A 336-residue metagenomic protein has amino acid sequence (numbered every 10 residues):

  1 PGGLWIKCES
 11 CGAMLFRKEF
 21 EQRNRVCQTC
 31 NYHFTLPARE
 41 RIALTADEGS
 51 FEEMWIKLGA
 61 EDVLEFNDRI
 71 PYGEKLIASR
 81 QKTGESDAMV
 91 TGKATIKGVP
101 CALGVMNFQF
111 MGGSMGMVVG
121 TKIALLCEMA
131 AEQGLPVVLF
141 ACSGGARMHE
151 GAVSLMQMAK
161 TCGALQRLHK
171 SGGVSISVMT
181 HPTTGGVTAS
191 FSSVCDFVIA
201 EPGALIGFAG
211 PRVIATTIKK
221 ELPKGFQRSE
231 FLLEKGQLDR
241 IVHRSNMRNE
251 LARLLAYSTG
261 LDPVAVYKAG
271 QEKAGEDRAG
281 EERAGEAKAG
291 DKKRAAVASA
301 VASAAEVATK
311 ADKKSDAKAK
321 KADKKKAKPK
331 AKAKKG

Functional and structural regions predicted by a protein language model:
W5, N24: Residues immediately within or flanking Cys/His clusters that coordinate Zn2+ in small zinc-binding modules
C8-C11, C27-C30: Short cysteine-rich clusters marking metal-coordination/redox-active sites
M14-L15, H33-F34: Cys/His-rich microdomains that often coordinate metals
T35-M111: Long, charge-rich boundary regions
D87-H169, I176: Cleft-lining beta-strand/loop regions that shape enzyme active-site pockets
A141-P263: Conserved catalytic cores of soluble enzyme domains, especially glycine-rich substrate-binding beta-alpha loops
K293-G336: Long, low-complexity, intrinsically disordered segments
